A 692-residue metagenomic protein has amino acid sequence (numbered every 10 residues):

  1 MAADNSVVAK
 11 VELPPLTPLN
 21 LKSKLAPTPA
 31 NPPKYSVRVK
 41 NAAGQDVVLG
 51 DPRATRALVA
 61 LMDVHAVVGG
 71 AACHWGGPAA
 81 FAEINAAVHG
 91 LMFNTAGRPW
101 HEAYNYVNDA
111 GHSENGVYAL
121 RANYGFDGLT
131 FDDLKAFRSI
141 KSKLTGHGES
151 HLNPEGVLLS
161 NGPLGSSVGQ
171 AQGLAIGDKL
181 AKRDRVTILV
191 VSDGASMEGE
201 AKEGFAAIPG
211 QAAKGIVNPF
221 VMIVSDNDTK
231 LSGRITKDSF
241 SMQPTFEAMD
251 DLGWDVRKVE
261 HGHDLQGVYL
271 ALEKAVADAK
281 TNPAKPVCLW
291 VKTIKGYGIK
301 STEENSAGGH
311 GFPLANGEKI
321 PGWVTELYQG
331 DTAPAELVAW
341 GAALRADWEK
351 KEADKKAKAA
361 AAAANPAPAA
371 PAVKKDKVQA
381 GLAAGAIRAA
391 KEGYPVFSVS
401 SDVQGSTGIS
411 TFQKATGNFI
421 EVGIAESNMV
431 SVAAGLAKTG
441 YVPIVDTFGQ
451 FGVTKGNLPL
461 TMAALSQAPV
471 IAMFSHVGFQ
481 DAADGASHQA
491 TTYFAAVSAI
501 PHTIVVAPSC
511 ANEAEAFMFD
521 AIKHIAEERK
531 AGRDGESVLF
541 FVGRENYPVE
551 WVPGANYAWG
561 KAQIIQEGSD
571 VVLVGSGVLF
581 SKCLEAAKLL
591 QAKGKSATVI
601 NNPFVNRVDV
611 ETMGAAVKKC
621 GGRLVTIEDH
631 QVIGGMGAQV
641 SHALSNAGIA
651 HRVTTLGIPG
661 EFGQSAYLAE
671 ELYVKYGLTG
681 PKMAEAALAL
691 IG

Functional and structural regions predicted by a protein language model:
M1-N85, A195, V221, D228 (+4 more regions): Conserved acidic/glycine
D51, L58-A66, A79-A213, Y557: Cofactor-binding active-site loop characterized by glycine-rich and histidine/acidic residues
T95, G148-P334, I500-G622, I627: Glycine-rich ThDP/TPP pyrophosphate-binding loop and its adjacent helix/strand module within ThDP-dependent enzymes
A110-E114, V191-E198, V224-K230, G262-L265 (+10 more regions): Acidic, glycine-rich active-site loops and adjacent beta-strand->loop/helix elements that engage anionic groups
G111-H112, K135-K143, S400-S406, I424-M429 (+5 more regions): Short glycine-enriched loops at secondary-structure junctions
L129-T145, K230-R234, A425-N428, D481: Active-site-proximal gating segment of KS-fold condensing enzymes and close homologs
E149-N218, Q404-F479, Q489-T492, E611 (+1 more regions): Thiamine diphosphate
